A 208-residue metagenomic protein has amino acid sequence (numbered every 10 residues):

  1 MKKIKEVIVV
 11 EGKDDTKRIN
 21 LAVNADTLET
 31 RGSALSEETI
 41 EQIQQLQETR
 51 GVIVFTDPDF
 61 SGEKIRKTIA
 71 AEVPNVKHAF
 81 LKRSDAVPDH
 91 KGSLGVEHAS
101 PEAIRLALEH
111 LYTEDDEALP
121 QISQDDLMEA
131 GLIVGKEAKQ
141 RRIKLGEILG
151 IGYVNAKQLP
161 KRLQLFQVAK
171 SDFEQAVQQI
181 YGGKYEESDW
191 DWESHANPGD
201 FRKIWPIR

Functional and structural regions predicted by a protein language model:
M1-E11, T16-N24: Glycine-rich, flexible N-terminal cofactor/catalytic loop recognition
K2, L21, A25, S33 (+1 more regions): TOPRIM fold recognition
T30: RNase H-like polynucleotidyl transferase catalytic core
